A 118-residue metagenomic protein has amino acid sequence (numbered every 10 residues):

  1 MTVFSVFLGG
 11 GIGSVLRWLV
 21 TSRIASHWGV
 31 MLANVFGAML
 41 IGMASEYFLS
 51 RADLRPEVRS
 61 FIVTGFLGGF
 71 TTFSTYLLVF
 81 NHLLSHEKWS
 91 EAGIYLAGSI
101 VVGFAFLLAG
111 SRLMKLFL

Functional and structural regions predicted by a protein language model:
M1-L118: Membrane-interface helix-loop junctions in multi-pass transporters/channels
